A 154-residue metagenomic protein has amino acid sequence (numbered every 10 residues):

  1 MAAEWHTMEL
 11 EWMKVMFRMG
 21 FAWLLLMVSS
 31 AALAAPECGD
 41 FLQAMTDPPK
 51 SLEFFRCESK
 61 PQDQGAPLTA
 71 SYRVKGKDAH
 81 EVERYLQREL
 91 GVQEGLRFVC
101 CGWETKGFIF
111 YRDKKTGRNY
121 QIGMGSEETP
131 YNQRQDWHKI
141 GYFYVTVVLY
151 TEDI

Functional and structural regions predicted by a protein language model:
L10-F21: Bacterial N-terminal signal peptides that target proteins for export
M27-S30: N-terminal signal peptide c-region/cleavage motif recognized by signal peptidases
L33-I154: An acidic-aromatic pocket/loop used at catalytic or ligand-binding sites
